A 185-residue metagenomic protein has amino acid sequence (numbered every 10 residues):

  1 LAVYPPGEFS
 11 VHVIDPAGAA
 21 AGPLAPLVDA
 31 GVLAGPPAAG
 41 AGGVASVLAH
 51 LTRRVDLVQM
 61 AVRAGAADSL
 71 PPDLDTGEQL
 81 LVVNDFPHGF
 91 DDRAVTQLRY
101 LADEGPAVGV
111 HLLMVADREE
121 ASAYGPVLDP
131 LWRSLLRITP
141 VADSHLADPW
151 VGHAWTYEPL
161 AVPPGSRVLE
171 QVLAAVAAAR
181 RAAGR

Functional and structural regions predicted by a protein language model:
L1-A64, D73-P159, R185: P-loop NTPase catalytic phosphate-binding loop
D68-S69: Long, low-complexity intrinsically disordered regions enriched in Pro/Ser/Thr and acidic residues that serve as
H153-R185: Conserved P-loop NTPase motor module
